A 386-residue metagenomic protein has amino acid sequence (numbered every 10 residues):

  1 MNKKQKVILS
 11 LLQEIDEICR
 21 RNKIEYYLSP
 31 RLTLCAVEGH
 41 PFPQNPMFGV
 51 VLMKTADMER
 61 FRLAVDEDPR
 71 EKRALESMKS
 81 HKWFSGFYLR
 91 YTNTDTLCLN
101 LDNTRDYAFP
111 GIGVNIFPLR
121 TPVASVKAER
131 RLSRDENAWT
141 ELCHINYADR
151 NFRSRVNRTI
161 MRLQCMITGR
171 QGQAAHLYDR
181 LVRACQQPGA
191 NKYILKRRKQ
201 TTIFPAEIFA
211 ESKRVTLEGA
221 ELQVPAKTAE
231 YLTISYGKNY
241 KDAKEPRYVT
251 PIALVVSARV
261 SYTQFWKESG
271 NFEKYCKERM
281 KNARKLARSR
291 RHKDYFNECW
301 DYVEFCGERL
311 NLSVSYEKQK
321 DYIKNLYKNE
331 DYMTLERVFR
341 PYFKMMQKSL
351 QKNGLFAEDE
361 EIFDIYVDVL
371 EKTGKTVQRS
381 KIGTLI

Functional and structural regions predicted by a protein language model:
M1-R20, R62-R134, A138-S235, D242-K281: Conserved catalytic core of two-metal-ion nucleotidyltransferases
D16-G49, M53-E59, E207: Active-site nucleotide-donor binding segment shared across nucleotidyl transfer reactions
C299-V303, T334-M345, T376-I386: Alpha-helical repeat scaffolds
C306, M346-L350: Alpha-helical junction/boundary sensor with strong preference for TPR arrays
